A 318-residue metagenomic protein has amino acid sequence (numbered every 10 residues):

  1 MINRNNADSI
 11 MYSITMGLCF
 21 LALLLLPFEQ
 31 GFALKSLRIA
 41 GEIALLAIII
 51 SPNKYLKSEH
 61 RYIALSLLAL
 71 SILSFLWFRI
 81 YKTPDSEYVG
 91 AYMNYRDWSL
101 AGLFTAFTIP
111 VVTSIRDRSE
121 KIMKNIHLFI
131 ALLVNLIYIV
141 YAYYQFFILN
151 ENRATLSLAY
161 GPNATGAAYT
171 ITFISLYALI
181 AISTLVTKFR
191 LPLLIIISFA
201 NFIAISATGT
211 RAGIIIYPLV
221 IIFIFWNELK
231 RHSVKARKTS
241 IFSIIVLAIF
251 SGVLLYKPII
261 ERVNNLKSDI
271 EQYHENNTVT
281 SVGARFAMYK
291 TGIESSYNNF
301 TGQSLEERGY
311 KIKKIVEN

Functional and structural regions predicted by a protein language model:
M1-Y55, L67-P84: N-terminal signal-anchor transmembrane segment
N6-M16, Y55-L70, I122-A131, R190-L194: Membrane-interfacial loop-to-transmembrane alpha-helix junctions, especially the N-terminal start
C19-L24, T83-E87, I148-Y160: Juxtamembrane membrane-water interface segments that cap and precede transmembrane helices
G31-I43, H60-I63, R190-L194, A212-I216 (+1 more regions): Short, aromatic-rich membrane-interface segments at the entry and exit of alpha-helical transmembrane domains
S36-L45, I63-W77, E87-T113, N125-L136 (+1 more regions): Aromatic-anchored transmembrane helix interface
P110, K121-N152, P162-K230, L254-P258: Alpha-helical transmembrane segments of multi-pass inner-membrane proteins
R231-E275, I293-Y297: A membrane-periplasm/extracellular boundary helix in multi-pass inner-membrane enzymes that assemble envelope glycans
S268-I315: Membrane-interface loop/short-helix elements at transmembrane-helix boundaries of multipass membrane proteins
